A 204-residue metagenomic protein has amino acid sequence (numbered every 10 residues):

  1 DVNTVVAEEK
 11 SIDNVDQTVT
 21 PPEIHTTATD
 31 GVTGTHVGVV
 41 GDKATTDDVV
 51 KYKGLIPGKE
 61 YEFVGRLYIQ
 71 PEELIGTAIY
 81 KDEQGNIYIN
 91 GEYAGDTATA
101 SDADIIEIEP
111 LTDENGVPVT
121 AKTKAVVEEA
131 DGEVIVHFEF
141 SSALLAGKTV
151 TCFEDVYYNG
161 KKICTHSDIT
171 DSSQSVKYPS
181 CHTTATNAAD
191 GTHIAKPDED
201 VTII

Functional and structural regions predicted by a protein language model:
D1-I204: Solvent-exposed loop/turn and edge beta-strand elements of beta-rich ligand-binding domains
